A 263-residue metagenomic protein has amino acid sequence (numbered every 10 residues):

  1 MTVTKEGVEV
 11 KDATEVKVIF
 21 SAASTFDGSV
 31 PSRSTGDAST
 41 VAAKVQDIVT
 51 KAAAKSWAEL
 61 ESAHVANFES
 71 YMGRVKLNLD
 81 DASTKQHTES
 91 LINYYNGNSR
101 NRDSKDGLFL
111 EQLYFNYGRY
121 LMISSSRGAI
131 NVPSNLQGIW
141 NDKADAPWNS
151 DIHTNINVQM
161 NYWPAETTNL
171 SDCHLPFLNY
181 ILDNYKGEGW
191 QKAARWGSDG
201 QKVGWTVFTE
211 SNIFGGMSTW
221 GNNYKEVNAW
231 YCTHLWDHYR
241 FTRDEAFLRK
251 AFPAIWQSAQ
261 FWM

Functional and structural regions predicted by a protein language model:
M1-I152, L170-L175, I181-W190: Acidic/polar, glycine-enriched structural segments that form the non-catalytic walls/loops of the carbohydrate-binding
D106, T242-R243: Short helix-adjacent coil turns
R119, D237-R240: Residue-level recognition of tetratricopeptide repeat
S126-T233, Y239, A246-K250, A254 (+2 more regions): Helix-terminus loop motifs that line ligand-binding clefts
